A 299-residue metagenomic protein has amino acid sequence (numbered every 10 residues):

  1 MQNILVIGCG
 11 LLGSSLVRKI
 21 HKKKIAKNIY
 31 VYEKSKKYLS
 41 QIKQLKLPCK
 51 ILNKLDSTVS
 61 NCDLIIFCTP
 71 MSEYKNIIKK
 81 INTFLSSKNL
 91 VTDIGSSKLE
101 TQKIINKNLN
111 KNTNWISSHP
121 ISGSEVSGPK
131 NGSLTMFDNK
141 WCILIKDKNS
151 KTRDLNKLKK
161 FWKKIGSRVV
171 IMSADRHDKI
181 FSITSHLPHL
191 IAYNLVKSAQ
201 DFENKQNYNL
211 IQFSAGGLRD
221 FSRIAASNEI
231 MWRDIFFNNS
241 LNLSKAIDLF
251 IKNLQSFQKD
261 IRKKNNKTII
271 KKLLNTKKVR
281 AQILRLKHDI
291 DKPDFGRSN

Functional and structural regions predicted by a protein language model:
M1-V59: NAD(P)+-binding Rossmann beta1-loop-alpha1 motif at the extreme N-terminus of oxidoreductases
N3, K27-N28, N114, W141 (+1 more regions): Residues at the starts of beta-strands that form the adenosine-phosphate
D56-L85, N89-L90: Rossmann-like NAD(P)-binding element
C68-P70, G95, K146: Glycine-rich, N-terminal phosphate-binding loop of Rossmann-like dinucleotide-binding domains
I77-K130: Rossmann-like NAD(P)(H) cofactor-binding subdomain of soluble oxidoreductases
L134-D220: Internal alpha-helical scaffold of NAD(P)-dependent oxidoreductase catalytic cores
N207-N275: Interdomain hinge/lid region at the active-site interface of Rossmann-like NAD(P)-dependent oxidoreductases
K278-N299: Long, positively charged, glycine-interspersed low-complexity recognition regions
